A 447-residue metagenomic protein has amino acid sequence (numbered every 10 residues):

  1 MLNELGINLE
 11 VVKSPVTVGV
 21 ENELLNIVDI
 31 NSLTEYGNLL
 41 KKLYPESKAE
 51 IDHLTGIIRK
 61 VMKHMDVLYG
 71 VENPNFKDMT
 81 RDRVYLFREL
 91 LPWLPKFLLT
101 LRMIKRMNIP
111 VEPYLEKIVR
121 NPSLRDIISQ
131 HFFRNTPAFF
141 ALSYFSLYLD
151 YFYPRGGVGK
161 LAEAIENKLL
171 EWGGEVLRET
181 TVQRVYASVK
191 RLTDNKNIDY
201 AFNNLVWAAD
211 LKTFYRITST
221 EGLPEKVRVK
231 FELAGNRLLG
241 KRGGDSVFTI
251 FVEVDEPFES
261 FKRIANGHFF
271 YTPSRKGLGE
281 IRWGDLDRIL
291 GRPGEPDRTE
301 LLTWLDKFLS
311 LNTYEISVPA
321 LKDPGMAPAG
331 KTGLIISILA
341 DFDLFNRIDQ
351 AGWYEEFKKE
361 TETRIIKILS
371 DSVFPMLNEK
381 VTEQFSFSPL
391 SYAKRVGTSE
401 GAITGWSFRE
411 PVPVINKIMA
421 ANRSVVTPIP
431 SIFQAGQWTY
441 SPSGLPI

Functional and structural regions predicted by a protein language model:
M1-N73: N-terminal glycine-rich phosphate/pyrophosphate-binding loop and immediately adjacent elements
R59-W172, E179, T398-S407, P411-V412: Active-site/ligand-binding neighborhood in enzyme catalytic cores
R120-R134, L311-S317, P375-Y440: A glycine-rich dinucleotide-binding beta-alpha-beta segment and adjacent secondary-structure elements that constitute
T136-A138, A329-I338, P428-I429: Short coil-to-beta-strand
P154, E163, Q183-P328, V426: Mid-domain catalytic core of redox enzymes that form a hydrophobic substrate pocket/lid adjacent to a catalytic redox
E175-L192, S386-G397: Beta-rich nucleic-acid/ligand-interaction surfaces
V206, V252, I336, I365 (+3 more regions): Hydrophobic, well-ordered secondary-structure elements that form the walls of internal hydrophobic environments
P257-F258, L286-L311, Y354-K394: Flavin-binding catalytic cores
